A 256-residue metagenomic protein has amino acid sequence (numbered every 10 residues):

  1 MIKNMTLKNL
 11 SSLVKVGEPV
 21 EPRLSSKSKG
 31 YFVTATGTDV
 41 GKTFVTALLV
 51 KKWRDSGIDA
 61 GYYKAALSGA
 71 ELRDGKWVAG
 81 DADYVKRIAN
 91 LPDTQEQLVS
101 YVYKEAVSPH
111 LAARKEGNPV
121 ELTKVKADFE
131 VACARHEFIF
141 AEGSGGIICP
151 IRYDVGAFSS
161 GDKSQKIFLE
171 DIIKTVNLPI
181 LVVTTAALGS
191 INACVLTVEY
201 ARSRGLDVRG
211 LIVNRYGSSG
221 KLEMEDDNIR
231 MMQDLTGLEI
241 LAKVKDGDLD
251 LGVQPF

Functional and structural regions predicted by a protein language model:
M1-K27, V155-Q165: Intrinsic disorder/low-complexity segments
G30, F44-P119, T123, D128-E130: N-terminal phosphate/diphosphate-binding loop that engages ATP/GTP or pyrophosphate donors across diverse enzyme folds
V33: Hydrophobic anchor at the beta1->P-loop junction of P-loop NTPases
V40-G41: Conserved glycine(s) of the Walker
R73-D74, P109, A113, P150-R152 (+3 more regions): Short, well-ordered secondary-structure micro-motifs
A106-K163: Phosphate-binding/switch loop-helix module in NTP-utilizing enzymes
V107, Q233-L251: Beta-strand-loop-alpha "switch" segments that mediate conformational coupling across diverse proteins
F138, G143-T236: Conserved catalytic-core segment of NTP-binding enzymes
